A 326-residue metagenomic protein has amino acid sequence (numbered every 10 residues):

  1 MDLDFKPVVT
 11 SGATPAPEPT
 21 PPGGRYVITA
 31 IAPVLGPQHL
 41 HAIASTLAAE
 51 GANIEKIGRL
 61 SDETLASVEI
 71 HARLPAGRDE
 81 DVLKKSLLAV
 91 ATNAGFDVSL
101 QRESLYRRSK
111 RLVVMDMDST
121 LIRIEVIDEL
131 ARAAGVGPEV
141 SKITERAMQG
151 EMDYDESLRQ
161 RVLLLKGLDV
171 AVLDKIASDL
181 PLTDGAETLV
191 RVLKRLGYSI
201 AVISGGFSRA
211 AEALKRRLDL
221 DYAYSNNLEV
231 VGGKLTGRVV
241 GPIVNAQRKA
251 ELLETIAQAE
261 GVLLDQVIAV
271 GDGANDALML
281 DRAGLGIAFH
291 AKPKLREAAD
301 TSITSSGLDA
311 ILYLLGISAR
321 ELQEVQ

Functional and structural regions predicted by a protein language model:
M1-S109: A conserved regulatory-domain signal marking ACT and ACT-like small-molecule sensing domains and adjacent regulatory
P7-E18, V98-R111, E145-G167, K234 (+1 more regions): Long, charged amphipathic helices and adjacent flexible linkers at domain junctions
I31, V114-D116, I203, V270: Short hydrophobic segments within beta-strands
H39-I43, L83, E139, L189 (+1 more regions): Hydrophobic side chains in well-ordered alpha-helices
L74, D118, E187: Active-site pocket-lining segments that scaffold enzyme catalytic pockets across diverse folds
R102, M117-D118, I124-E125, L130 (+3 more regions): Fold-independent oxyanion-binding glycine-rich loops and adjacent beta-strand/coil segments at enzyme active sites
L105, S109-M115, T120-D155: Active-site neighborhood of HAD-like aspartate-dependent phosphohydrolases
G167-L285, F289-Q326: C-terminal cap/substrate-recognition subdomain and adjoining C-terminal extension of metal-dependent phosphatase-like
